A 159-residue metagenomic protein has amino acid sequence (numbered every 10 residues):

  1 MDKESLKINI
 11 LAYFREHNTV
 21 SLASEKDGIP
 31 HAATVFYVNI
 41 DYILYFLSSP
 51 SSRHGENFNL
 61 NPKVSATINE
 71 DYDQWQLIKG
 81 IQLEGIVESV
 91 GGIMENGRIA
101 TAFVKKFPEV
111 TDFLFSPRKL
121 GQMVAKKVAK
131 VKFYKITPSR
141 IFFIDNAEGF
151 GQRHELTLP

Functional and structural regions predicted by a protein language model:
M1-T19: Extreme N-terminal tail/first-helix region
F14-R15, N59-L60, V104: Alpha-helix boundary recognition
R15, I29-P30, K126-A129: Short solvent-exposed loop/turn micro-motifs enriched in small/polar/acidic residues
R15-S21, F115-R118: Short Pro/Gly-enriched beta-strand edge/turn motifs at strand-loop
H17-P50, E56-F58, V64-E70, I78-Q82: Short beta-strand segments
A23-K26, D71-D73, K119-V124: Short, solvent-exposed loop/turn elements at beta->coil junctions and helix N-caps that rim active or binding pockets
S52-H54, D73, G149-G151: Short, surface-exposed beta-strand-loop junctions and turns on beta-sheet-rich folds
K79-P159: Charged, gly/pro-rich active-site loop segments
